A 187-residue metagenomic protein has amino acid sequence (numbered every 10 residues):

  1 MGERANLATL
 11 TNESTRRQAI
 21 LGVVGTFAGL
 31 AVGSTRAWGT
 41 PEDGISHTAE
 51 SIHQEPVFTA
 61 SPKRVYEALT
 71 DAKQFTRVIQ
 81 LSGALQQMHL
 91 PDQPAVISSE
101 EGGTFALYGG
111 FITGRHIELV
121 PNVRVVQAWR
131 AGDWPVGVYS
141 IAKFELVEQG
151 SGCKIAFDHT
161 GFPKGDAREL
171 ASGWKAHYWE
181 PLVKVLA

Functional and structural regions predicted by a protein language model:
M1-S14: N-terminal secretory signal peptides
N12-Q18, G29-G44: N-terminal twin-arginine translocation
S34-A68, V96: C-terminal segment of N-terminal export signals and the immediately downstream linker at the start of the mature
A49-E55, P62, T104, F111 (+3 more regions): Intrinsic-disorder/low-complexity, polar/charged segments enriched in Ser/Thr/Lys/Arg/Asp/Glu/Gln
V65-Y66, F75, F105, H116 (+4 more regions): Hydrophobic pocket/interface hotspot
K73-F111: Short beta-edge strand/loop motif at the mouth of beta-sheet-based domains
A106-G150, T160: Hydrophobic-ligand binding "helix-grip"
F157-H177: A short acidic/glycine-rich loop-to-helix N-cap element
